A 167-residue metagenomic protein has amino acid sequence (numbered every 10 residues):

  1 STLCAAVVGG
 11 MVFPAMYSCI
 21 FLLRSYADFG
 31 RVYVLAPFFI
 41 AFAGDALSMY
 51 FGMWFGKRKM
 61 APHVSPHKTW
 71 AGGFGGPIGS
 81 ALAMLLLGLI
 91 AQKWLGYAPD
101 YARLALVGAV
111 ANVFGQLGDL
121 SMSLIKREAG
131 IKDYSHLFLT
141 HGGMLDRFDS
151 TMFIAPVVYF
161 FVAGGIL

Functional and structural regions predicted by a protein language model:
S1-F153: Interhelical loop and helix-boundary elements at the membrane-water interface of polytopic inner-membrane proteins
F160-L167: Juxtamembrane boundary at the C-terminal end of a transmembrane helix
